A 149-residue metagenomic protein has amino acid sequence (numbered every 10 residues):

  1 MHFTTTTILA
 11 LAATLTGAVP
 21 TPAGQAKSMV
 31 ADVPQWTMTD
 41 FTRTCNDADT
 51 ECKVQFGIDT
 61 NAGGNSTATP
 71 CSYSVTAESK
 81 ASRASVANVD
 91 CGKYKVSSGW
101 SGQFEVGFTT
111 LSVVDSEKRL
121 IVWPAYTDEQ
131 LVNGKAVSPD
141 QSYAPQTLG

Functional and structural regions predicted by a protein language model:
M1-G24: Fungal secretory targeting signals
T7-A12, V30, A48, G63 (+2 more regions): A generic structural signal for short, solvent-exposed coil/turn residues that cap or connect secondary-structure
T7-L9, A13, W36, T109 (+1 more regions): Intrinsic-disorder/low-complexity peptide segments enriched for small residues
T16, N61-A62, V114-R119: Short, flexible beta-strand-to-coil junctions
V19-A23, Q35-T39, K93-K95, Q103-F104: Short amphipathic alpha-helical surface micro-motifs
P22-E78: Short, surface-exposed binding/anchoring microloops in extracellular/periplasmic proteins
S79-G149: Acidic, low-complexity intrinsically disordered segments
